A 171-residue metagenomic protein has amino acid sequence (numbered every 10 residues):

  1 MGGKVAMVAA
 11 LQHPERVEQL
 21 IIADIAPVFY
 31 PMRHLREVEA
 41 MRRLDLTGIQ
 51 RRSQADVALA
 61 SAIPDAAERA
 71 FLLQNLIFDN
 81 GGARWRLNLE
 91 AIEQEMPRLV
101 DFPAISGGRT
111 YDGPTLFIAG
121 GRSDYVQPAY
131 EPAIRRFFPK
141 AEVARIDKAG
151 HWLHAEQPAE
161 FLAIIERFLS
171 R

Functional and structural regions predicted by a protein language model:
G2, A6: Gly/Ala-rich beta-loop-alpha elbow adjacent to hydrolase catalytic centers
M7-R51: Flexible "cap/lid" loop of the alpha/beta hydrolase fold
V8-E15, P132, R136, A163 (+1 more regions): Short, well-ordered alpha-helices that flank and scaffold nucleotide-derived cofactor binding pockets
V17, F29, F138-A141, A149: Core-facing hydrophobic residues within beta-strands of well-ordered domains
M32, T47-P103: Conserved alpha/beta-hydrolase catalytic His-Asp/Glu region
N80-F137, E142-R145: Conserved serine/cysteine hydrolase catalytic core
K140-R171: Catalytic active-site module of serine/aspartate enzymes centered on a nucleophile-bearing elbow/loop
